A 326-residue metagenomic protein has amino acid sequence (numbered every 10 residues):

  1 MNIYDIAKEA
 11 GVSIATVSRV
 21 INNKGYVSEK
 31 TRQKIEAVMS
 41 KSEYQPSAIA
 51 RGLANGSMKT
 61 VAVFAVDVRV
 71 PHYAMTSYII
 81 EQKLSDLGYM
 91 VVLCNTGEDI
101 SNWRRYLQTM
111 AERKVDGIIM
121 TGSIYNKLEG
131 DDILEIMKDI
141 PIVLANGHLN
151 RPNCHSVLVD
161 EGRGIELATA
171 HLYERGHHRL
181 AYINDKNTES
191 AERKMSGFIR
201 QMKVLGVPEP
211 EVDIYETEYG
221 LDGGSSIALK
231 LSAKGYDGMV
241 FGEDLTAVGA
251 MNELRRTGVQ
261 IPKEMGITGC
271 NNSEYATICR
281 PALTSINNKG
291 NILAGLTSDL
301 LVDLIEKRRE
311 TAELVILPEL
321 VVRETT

Functional and structural regions predicted by a protein language model:
M1-M58: N-terminal helix-turn-helix DNA-binding module of bacterial transcription factors
K34, P71-D86, G164-A168, S190-P208 (+4 more regions): Short, solvent-exposed amphipathic alpha-helices that sit in or adjacent to ligand/effector-binding or catalytic
K59-A170, L229-K234: Alpha-helical recognition/docking segments in bacterial nutrient-uptake and carbohydrate-utilization systems
L93-I100, K186, V212-D222: Short beta->alpha junction loops
H155-Y182, E192, R200, L221-L229 (+2 more regions): Hydrophobic alpha-helical segments within soluble ligand-binding/sensing domains
E166-V207, V212, A312-T325: An alpha-beta-alpha
K230-T326: Flexible loop/turn connectors
